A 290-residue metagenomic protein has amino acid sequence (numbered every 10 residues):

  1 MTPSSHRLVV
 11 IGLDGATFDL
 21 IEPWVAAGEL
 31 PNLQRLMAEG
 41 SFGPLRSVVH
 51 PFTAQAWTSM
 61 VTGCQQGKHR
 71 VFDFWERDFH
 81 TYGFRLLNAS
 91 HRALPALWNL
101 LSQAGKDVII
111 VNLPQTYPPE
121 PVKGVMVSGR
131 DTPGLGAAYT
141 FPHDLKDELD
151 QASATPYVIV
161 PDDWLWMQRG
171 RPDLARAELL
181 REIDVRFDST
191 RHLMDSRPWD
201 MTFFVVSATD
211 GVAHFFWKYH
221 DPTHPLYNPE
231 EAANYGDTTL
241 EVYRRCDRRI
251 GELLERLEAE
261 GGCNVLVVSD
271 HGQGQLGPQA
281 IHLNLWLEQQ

Functional and structural regions predicted by a protein language model:
S4-V9: Extreme N-terminal starter segment of soluble prokaryotic enzymes
V10, M201-V205, L266: Structural motif
D14, M60, L101, F204 (+1 more regions): A residue-level signal for conserved active-site and pocket-lining positions in enzyme catalytic cores
A16, P114, H271-G272: Catalytic metal-binding/acid-base residues of hydrolase active sites
I21-M60, D107-V111: Short, structured active-site-proximal loop/turn typified by the sulfatase FGly-forming signature C/S-X-P-X-R
A26-G28, V125-S128, W217-T223, P278-Q289: Short secondary-structure boundary/capping segments
N32, Y243-N284: Metal-dependent active-site segment of extracytoplasmic phospho-/sulfohydrolases and closely related
C64-A233: His/Asp/Glu-rich, glycine-adjacent segments that coordinate divalent cations and/or stabilize oxyanion chemistry on
